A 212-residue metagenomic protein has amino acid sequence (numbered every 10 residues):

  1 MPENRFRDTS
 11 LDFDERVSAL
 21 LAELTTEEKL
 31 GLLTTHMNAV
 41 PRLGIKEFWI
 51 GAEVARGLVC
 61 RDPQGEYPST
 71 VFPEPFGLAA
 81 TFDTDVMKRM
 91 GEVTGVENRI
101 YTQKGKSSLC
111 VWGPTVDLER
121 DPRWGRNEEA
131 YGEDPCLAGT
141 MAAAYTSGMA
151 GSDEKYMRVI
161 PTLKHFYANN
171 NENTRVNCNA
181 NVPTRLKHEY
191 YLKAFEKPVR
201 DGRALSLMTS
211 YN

Functional and structural regions predicted by a protein language model:
M1-N212: Glycoside hydrolase catalytic-domain context in secreted enzymes
